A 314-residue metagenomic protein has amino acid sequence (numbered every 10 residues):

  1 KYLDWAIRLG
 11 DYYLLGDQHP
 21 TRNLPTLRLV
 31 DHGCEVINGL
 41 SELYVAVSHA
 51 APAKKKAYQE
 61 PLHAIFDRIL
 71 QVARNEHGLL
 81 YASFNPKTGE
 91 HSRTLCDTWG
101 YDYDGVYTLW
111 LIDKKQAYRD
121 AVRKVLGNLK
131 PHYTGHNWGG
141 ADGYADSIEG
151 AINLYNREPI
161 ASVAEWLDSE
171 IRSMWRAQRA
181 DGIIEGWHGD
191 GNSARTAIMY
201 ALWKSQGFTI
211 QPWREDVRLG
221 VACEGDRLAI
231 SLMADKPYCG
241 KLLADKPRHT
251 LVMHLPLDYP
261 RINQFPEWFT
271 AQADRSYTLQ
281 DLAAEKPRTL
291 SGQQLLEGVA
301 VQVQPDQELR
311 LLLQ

Functional and structural regions predicted by a protein language model:
K1-L313: Glycan-recognition and catalytic cores of secretory/periplasmic carbohydrate-active enzymes
